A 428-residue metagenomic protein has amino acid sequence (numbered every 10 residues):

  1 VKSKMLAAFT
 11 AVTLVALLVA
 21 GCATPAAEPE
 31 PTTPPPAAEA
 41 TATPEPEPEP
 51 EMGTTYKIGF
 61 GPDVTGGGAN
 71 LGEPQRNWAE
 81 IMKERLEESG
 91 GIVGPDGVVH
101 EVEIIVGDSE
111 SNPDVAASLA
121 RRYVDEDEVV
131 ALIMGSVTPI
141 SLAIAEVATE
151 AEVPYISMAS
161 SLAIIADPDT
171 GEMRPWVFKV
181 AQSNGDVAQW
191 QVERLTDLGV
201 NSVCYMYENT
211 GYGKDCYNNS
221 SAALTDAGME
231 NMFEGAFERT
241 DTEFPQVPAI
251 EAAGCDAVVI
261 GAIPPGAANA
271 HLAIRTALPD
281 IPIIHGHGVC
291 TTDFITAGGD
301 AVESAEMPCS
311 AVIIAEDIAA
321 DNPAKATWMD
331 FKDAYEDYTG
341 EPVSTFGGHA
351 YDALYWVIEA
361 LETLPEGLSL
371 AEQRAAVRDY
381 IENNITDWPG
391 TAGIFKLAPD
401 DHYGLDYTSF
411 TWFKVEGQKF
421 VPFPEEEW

Functional and structural regions predicted by a protein language model:
L17, G21-E49: Ser/Thr-rich, Proline-interspersed low-complexity disordered segments
E51, Y56, W78-I104, D226-M229: Signal peptide-proximal N-terminal region of secreted/periplasmic/extracellular or secretory-lumen proteins
M52, G59-M82, G107-P113, S136-V137 (+3 more regions): Extracytoplasmic "Venus flytrap"
N70-N77, I92-P168, V180, A236-E243 (+3 more regions): Beta-alpha junction/loop-to-helix N-cap segments that form part of ligand/metal-binding clefts
V115-S118, A163-I164, R174-L278, H349: Extracellular/periplasmic Venus flytrap/periplasmic-binding protein
Y123-S136, P154-M158, C204-Y207, G254-P264 (+3 more regions): Periplasmic-binding protein-like
I274-Y351, T363, F420-W428: Extracellular/periplasmic periplasmic-binding protein-like sensory domains
A334-G347, I358-P422: Segments of small-molecule ligand-sensing domains
